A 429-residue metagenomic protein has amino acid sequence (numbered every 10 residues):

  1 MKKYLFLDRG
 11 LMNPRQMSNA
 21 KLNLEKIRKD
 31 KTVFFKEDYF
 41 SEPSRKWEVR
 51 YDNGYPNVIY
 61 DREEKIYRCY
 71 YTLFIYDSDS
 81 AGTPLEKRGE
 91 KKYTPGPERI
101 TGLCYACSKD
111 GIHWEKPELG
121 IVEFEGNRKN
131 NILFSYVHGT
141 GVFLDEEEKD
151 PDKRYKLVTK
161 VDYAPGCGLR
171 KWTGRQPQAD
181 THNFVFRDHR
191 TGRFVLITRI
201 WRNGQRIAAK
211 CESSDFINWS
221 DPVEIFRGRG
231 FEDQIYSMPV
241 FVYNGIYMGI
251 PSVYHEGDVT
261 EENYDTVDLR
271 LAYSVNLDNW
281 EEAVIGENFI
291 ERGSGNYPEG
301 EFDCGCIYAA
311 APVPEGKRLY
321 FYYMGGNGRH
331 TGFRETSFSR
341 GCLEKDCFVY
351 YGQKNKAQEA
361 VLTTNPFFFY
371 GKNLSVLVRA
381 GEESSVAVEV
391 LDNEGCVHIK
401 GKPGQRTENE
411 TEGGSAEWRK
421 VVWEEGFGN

Functional and structural regions predicted by a protein language model:
M1-N429: Carbohydrate-active catalytic/glycan-binding domains of CAZyme proteins, especially the secreted or lumenal ectodomains
